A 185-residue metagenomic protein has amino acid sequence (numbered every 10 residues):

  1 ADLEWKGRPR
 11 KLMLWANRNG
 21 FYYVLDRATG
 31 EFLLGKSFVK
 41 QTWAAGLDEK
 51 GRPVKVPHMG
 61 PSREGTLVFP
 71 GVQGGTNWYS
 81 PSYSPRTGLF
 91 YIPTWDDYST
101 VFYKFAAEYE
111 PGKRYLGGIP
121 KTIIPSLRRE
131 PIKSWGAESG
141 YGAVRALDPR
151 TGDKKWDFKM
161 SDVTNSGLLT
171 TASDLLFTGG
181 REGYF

Functional and structural regions predicted by a protein language model:
A1-F185: Beta-sheet-rich non-transmembrane sensory/scaffold domains
